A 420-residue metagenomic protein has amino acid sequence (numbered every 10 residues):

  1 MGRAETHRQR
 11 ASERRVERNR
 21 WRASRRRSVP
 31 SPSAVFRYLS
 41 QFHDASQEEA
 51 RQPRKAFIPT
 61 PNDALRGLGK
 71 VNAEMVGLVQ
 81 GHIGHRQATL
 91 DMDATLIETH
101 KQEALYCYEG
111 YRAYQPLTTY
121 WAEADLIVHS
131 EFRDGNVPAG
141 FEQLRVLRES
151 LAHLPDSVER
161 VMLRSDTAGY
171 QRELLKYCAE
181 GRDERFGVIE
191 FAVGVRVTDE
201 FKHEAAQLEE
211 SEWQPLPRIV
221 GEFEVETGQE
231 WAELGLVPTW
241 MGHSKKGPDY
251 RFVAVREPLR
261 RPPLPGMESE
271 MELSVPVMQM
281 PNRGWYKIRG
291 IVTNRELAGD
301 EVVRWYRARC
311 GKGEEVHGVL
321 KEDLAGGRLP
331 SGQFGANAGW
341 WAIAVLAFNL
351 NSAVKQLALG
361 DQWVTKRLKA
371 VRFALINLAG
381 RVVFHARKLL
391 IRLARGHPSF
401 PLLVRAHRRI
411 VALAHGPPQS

Functional and structural regions predicted by a protein language model:
M1, H7-R20, S24-R27, S31 (+10 more regions): Short, conserved catalytic/metal-binding motifs centered on acidic residues
E17-T118: Active-site-proximal, Lys/Arg-enriched surface segment that forms a nucleic-acid-binding/basic interface patch
H100-L105, V128-F132, R172-E180, K202-L208: Short acidic, glycine/serine/threonine-rich loops at helix termini
C107-S157: Electropositive, glycine- and tryptophan-enriched low-complexity nucleic-acid-binding patches
P138-E200: Domain-level cores of phosphate- or acyl-group-handling catalytic modules
G187-E322, R408-S420: An anionic, glycine-rich sequence signature occurring as long contiguous blocks
V302-G339, I343-V354: Short amphipathic alpha-helical "interface-anchor" segments enriched in bulky aromatics
L350-S420: A short, flexible helix-boundary coil/loop motif
